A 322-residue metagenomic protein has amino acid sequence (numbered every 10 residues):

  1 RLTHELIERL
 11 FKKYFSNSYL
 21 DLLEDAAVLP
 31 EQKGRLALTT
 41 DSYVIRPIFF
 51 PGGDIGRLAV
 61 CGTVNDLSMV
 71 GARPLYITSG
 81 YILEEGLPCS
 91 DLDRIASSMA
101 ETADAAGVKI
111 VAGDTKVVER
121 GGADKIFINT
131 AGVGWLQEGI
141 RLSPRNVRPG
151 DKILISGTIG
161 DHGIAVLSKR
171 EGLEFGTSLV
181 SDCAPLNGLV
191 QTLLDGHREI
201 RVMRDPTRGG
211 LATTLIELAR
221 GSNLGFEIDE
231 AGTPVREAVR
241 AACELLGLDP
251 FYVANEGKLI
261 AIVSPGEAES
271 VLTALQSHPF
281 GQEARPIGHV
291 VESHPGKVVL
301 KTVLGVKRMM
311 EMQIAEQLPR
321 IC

Functional and structural regions predicted by a protein language model:
R1-C322: Helix-biased detector of long, well-ordered alpha-helical tracts
